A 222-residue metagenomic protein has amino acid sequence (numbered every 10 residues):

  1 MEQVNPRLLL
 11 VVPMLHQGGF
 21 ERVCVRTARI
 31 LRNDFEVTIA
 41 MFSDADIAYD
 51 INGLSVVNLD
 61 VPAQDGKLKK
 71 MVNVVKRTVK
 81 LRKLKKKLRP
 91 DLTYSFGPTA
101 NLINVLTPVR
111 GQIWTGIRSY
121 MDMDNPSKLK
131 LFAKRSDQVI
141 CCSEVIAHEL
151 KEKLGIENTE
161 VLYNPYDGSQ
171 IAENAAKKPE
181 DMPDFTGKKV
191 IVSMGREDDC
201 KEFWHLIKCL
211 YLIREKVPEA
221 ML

Functional and structural regions predicted by a protein language model:
N5, L10-G18, R22-M71: N-terminal strand-loop element at the rim of the active site of nucleotide-sugar-dependent glycosyltransferases
G18-R26, K189, S193, D198-L212: A conserved mid-protein helix/loop that constitutes part of the nucleotide-sugar donor-binding site
D34-T38, G187-K189, F203, I207-L222: A conserved nucleotide-sugar
G66, N101-L102, R110-S127, D137-Q138: A short, histidine- and acid-enriched strand-loop-helix "catalytic/donor-clamping" loop that lines the nucleotide-sugar
V74-R77, Y94-N101, I117: Short His-centered aromatic/hydrophobic patch
T93-Y94, R135-E144, E160: A short beta-strand/loop micro-motif in the catalytic core of glycosyltransferases that engages the nucleotide-sugar
V145, P165: Carbohydrate-associated surface elements
I171-F185, V190: A short helix/loop element that forms part of the nucleotide-sugar donor recognition site in Leloir-type
